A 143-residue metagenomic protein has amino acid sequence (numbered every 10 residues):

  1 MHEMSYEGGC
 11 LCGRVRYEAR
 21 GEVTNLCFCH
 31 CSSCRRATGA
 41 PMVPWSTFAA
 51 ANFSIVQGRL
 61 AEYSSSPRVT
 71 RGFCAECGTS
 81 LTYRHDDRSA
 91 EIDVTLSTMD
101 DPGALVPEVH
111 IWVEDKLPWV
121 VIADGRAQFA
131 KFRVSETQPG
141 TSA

Functional and structural regions predicted by a protein language model:
M1-A143: A short Gly-Trp-Pro
